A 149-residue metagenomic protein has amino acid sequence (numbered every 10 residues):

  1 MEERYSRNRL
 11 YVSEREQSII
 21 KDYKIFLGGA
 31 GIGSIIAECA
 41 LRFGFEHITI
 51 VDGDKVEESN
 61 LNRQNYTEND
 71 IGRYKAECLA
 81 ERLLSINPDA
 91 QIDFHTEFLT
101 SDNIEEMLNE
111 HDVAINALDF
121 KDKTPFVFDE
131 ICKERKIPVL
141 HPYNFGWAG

Functional and structural regions predicted by a protein language model:
M1-F26, E58: N-terminal charged helix/coil linker that caps or initiates catalytic domains
K24, E46-I48, Q91: Residues at the starts of beta-strands that form the adenosine-phosphate
L27-G28, V51: Conserved N-terminal Rossmann-fold NAD(P)-binding element of oxidoreductases
I32-G33: Hydrophobic/small residue at the entry helix of a nucleotide-binding pocket
A40: Aromatic pocket-lining residues of Rossmann-like dinucleotide-binding sites
H47-N87: Glycine-rich phosphate-binding loop and adjoining beta1-alpha1-beta2 segment of Rossmann-like nucleotide-binding folds
Y74-P125: A structured beta-alpha segment of the ubiquitous adenosine-cofactor-binding alpha/beta core
E110-G149: E1/E1-like adenylate-forming module used to activate ubiquitin-like modifiers and sulfur-carrier proteins
